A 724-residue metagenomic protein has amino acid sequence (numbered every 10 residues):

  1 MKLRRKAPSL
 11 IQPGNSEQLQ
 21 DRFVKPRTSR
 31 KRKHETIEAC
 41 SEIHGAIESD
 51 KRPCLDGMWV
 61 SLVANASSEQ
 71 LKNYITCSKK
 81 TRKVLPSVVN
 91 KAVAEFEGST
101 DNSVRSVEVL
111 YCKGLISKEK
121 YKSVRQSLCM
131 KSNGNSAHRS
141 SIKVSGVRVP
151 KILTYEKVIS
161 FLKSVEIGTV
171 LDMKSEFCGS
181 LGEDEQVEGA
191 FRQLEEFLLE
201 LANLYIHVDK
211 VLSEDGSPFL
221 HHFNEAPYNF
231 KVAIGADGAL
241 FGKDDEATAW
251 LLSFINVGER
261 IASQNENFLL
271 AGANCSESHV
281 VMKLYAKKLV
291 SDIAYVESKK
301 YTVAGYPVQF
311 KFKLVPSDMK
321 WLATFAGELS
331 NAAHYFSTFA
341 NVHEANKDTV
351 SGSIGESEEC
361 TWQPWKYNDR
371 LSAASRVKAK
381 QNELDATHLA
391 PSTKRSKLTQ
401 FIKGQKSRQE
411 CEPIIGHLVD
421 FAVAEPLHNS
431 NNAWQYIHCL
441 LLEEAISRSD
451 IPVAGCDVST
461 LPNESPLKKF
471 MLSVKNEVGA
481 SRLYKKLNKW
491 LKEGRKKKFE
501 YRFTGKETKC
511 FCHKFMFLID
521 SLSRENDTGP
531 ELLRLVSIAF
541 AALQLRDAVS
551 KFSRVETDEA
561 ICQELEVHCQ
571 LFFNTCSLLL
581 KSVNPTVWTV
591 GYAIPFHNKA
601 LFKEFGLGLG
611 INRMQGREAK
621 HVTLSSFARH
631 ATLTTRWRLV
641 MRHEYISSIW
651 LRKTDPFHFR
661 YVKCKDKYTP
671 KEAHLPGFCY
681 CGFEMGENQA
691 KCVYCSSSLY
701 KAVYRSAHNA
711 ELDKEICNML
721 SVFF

Functional and structural regions predicted by a protein language model:
K2-F724: A structural signal for the principal folded core domain
